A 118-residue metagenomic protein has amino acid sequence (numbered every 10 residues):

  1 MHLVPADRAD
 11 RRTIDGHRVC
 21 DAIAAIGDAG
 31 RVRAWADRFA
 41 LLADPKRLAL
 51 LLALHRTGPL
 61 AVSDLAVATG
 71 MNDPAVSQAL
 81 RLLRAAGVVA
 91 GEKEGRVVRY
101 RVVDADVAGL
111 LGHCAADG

Functional and structural regions predicted by a protein language model:
M1-L42, G109, C114: N-terminal leader segment of winged-helix/HTH proteins
A25, A29, R33-N72, E94 (+1 more regions): N-terminal helix-turn-helix DNA-binding core of bacterial DNA-binding proteins
V67, R84-A85: Alpha-helical residues within the helix-turn-helix
L80-R81: Short, hydrophobic-biased segments on the C-terminal half of alpha helices that form "recognition helices"
V97, V103, L110-G118: Short, charged, intrinsically disordered terminal tails
